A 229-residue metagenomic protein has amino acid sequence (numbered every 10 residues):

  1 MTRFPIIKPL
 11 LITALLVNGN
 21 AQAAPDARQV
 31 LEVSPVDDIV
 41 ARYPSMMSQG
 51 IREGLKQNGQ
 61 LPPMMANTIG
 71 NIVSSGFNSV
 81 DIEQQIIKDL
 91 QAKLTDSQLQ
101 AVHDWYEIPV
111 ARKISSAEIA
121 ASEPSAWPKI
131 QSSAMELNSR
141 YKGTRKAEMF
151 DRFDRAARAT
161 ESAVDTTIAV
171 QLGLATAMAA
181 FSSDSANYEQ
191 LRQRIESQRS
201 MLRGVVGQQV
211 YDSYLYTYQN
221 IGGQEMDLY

Functional and structural regions predicted by a protein language model:
M1-L10: Bacterial N-terminal signal peptides that target proteins for export
L16-N20: N-terminal signal peptide c-region/cleavage motif recognized by signal peptidases
A24-E53, G143-S162, T166-A169: Immediate post-signal-peptide N-terminus of mature secreted/exported proteins
A24-P25, S34, D38-R42, G76-D81 (+5 more regions): Soluble non-cytosolic domains of exported or imported proteins
Q49, E53-N67, A92, D96-Q100 (+7 more regions): Surface-exposed, polar/charged faces of alpha-helical domains in mature secreted/periplasmic/lumenal proteins
I72, G76-I168: Acidic/His-rich structured neighborhood in mature extracellular/periplasmic domains
E123-Q219, G223: Extended amphipathic alpha-helical interaction segments
